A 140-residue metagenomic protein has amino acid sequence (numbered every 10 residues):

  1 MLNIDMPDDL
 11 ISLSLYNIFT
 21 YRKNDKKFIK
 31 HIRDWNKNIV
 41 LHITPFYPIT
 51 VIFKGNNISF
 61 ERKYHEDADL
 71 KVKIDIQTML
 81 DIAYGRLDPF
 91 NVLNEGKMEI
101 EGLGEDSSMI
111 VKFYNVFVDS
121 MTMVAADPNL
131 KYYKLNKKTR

Functional and structural regions predicted by a protein language model:
M1-R140: Feature captures hydrophobic
